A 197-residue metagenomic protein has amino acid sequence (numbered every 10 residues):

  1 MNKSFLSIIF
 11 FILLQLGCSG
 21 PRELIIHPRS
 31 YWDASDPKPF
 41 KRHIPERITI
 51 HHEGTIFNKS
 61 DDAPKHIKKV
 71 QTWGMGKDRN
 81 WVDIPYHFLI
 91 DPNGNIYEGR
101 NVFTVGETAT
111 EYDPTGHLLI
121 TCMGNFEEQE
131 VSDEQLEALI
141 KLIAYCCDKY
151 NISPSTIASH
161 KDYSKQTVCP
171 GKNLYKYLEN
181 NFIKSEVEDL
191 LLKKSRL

Functional and structural regions predicted by a protein language model:
M1-N2, E46: Generic cytosolic/nucleocytoplasmic N-terminal low-complexity/intrinsically disordered segments
N2-I9: Sec-dependent signal peptide recognition, specifically the positively charged N-region followed immediately by
F10-C18: Hydrophobic h-region of N-terminal signal peptides that target proteins for export in Gram-negative bacteria
L14, M75, D148: Short polybasic/polar patches that bind polyanions
C18-E53, P92-T108, D113-L197: Basic/polar, cationic surfaces and motifs that engage anionic cell-wall and phosphate/carboxylate ligands
K41-V102: Secreted/periplasmic proteins that engage bacterial cell-wall peptidoglycan
